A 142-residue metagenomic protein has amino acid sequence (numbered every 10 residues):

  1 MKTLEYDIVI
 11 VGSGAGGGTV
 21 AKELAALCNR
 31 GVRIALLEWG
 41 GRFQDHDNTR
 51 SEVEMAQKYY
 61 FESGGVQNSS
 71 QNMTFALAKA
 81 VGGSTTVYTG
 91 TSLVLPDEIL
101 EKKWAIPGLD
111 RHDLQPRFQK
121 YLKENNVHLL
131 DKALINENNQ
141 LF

Functional and structural regions predicted by a protein language model:
M1-L4: A short, basic/flexible loop-to-alpha-helix module at the beginning of a structural domain
Y6-L36: N-terminal Rossmann-like FAD-binding beta1-loop-alpha1 element of flavoenzymes
I8, G65-N68, E98-K102: Generic preference for well-ordered secondary structure
I8, N48-T49, S69, K132 (+1 more regions): Short linear motifs in intrinsically disordered/low-complexity regions
G16-K22, Q71-T74, N139: Short alpha-helical segments and helix-capping/turn motifs at coil-helix boundaries
L27-L95: N-terminal FAD cofactor-binding segment of flavoenzymes
V81, T85-F142: Rossmann-like flavin
